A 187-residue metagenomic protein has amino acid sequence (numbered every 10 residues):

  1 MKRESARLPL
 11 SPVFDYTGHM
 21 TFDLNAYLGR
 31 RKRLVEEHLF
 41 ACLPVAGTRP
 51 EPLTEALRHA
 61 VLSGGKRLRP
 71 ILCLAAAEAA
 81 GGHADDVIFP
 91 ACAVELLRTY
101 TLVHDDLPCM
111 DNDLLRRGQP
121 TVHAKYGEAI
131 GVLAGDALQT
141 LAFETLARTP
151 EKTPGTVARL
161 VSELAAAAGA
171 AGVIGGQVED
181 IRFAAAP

Functional and structural regions predicted by a protein language model:
R7-P9, D15-Y16: Short, positively charged and aromatic/hydrophobic N-terminal segments
P9-S11, F22, T121: Alpha-helical structural elements
F14-G18, F22, D85: Intrinsic-disorder/low-complexity regions
H19-L43: N-terminal export signals and maturation junctions of secreted/periplasmic proteins
R33-L34, F40-P187: Mg2+-dependent prenyl diphosphate-binding active-site environment of isoprenoid biosynthetic enzymes
